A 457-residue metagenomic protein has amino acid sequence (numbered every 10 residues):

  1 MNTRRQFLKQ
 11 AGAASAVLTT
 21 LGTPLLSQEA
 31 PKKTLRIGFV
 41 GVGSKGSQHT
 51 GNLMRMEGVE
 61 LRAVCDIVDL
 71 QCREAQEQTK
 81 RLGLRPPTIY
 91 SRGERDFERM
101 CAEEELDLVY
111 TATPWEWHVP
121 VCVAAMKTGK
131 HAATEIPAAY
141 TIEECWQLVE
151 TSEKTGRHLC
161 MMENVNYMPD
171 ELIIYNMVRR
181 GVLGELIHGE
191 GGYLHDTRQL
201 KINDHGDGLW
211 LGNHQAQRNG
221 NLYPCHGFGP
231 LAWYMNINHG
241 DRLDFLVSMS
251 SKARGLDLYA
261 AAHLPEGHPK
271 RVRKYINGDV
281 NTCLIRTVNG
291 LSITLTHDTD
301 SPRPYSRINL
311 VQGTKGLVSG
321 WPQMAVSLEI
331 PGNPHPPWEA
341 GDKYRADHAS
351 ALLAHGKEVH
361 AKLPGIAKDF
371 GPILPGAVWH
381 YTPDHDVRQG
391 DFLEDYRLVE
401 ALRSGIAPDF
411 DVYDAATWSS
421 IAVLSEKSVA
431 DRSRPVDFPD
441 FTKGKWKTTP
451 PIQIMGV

Functional and structural regions predicted by a protein language model:
M1-K130, W146, E150-H158: N-terminal glycine-/serine-/threonine-rich beta1-alpha1-beta2 phosphate-ribose binding loop of Rossmann-like
Q10-A14, Q48, R303-V457: C-terminal helical cap and adjacent loop that interface with cofactors, partners, or active-site loops
G41, K45, K154-C160, V165-Y275 (+2 more regions): Predominantly a Rossmann-like dinucleotide-binding segment in NAD(P)-dependent oxidoreductases
G129, G156, G181, G405 (+1 more regions): Glycine-centered short loops/turns at secondary-structure junctions
G129-T141: ADP-ribose/adenylate-binding Rossmann-like module
C283-N289, G313: Active-site beta-strand termini and strand-to-loop segments that position acidic
L295-Y305: Glycine-rich phosphate/pyrophosphate-binding beta-alpha loops
